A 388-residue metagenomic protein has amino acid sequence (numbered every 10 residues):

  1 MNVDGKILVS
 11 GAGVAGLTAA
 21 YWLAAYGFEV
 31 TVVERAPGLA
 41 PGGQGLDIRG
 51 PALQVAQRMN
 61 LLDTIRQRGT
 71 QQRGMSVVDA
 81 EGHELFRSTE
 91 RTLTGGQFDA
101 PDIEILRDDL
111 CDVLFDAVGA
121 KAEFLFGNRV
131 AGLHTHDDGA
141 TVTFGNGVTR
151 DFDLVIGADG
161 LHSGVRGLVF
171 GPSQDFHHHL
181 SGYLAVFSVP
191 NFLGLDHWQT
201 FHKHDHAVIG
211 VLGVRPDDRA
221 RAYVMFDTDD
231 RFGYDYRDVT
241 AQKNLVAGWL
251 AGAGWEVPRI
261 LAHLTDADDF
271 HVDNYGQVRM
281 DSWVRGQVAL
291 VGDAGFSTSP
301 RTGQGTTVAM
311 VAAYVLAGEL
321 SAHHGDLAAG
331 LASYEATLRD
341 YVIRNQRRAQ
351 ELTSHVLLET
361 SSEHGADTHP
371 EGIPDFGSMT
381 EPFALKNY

Functional and structural regions predicted by a protein language model:
N2-G5, A25, Q67, G82 (+3 more regions): C-terminal helical "tail/cap" subdomain of flavin- and related membrane-associated enzymes
N2-I7, A24, R49-V186, D230-A247 (+2 more regions): Conserved N-terminal helical subregion
A12-G13, R35: Glycine-rich Rossmann-fold phosphate-binding loop(s) that bind the pyrophosphate of adenine dinucleotide cofactors
G16-L17: N-terminal Rossmann-fold NAD(P) dinucleotide-binding loop
A24-Q44: Glycine-rich FAD pyrophosphate-binding loop
S181-G213, Y234-D235: Flavin-dependent oxidoreductases
R215-D217, D227-T302: FAD/FMN-dependent oxidoreductases across multiple families
